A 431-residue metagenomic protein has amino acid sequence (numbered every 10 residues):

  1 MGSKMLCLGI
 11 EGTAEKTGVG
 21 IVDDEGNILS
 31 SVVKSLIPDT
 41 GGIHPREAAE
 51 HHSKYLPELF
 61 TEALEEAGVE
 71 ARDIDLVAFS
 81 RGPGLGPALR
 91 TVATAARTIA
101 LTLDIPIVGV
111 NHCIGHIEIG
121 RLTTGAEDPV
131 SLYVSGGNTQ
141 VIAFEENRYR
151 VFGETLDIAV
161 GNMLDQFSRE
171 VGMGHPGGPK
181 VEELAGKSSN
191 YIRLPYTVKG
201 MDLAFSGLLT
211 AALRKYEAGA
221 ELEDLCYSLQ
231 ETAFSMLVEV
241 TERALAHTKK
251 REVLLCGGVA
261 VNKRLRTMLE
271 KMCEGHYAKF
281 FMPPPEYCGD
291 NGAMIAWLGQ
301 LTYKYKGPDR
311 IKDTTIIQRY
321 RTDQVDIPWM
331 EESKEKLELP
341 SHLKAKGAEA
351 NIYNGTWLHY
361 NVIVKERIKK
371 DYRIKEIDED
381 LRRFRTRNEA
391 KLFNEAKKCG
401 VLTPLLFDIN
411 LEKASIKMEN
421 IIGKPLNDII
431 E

Functional and structural regions predicted by a protein language model:
G2-M5, G12-T13, L29-S31, A126-E127 (+4 more regions): A short helix-loop
G2-S3, G109-V130, L298: Conserved phosphate-binding catalytic cores of ATP/NTP-utilizing and phosphoryl-transfer enzymes
K4-P83, H112: N-terminal beta-alpha supersecondary unit
E70, E183-V253, V259-H276, Y303-K306 (+2 more regions): A contiguous, well-structured pocket-lining segment that forms one wall/lid of small-molecule binding clefts in soluble
D75-E118: Glycine-rich phosphate-binding loop and adjoining helix at the ATP-binding site of ATP-dependent phosphoryl-transfer
G109-V110, E270-A293, I311: Conserved phosphate-binding/catalytic loops in two-lobed NTP-binding clefts
S341-R387: ATP-binding glycine-rich loop module of kinase domains
R385, V401-E431: Conserved structural core of kinase catalytic domains
